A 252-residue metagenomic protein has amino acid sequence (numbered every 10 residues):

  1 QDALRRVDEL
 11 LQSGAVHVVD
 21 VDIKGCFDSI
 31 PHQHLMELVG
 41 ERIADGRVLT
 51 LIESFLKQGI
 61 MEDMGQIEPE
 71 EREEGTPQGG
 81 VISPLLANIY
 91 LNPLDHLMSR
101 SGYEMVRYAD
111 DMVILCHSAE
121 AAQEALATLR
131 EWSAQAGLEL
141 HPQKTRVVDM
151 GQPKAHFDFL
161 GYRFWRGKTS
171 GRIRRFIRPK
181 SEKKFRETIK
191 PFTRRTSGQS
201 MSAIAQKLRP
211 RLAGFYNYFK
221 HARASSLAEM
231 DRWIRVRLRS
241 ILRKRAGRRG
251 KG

Functional and structural regions predicted by a protein language model:
Q1, S29, Q206, A228-R232: An alpha-helix initiation/capping motif
Q1-G151, H156-F159: Conserved polymerase palm-domain catalytic core
H34-L38, Y108-D111, T188-F192, R211-F215: A general alpha-helix detector
R47, G102, G137-L140, F219-R223 (+1 more regions): Long, hydrophobic, amphipathic alpha-helical segments used as structural scaffolds
K57, A136-S202, Q206-K207, A213: A conserved non-catalytic segment of reverse transcriptases and RNA-directed RNA polymerases corresponding to the late
E70-T76, K190-I204, G214-L227, G247-G250: Short, solvent-exposed helix-loop connector elements
S225-G252: A terminal-accessory region detector
